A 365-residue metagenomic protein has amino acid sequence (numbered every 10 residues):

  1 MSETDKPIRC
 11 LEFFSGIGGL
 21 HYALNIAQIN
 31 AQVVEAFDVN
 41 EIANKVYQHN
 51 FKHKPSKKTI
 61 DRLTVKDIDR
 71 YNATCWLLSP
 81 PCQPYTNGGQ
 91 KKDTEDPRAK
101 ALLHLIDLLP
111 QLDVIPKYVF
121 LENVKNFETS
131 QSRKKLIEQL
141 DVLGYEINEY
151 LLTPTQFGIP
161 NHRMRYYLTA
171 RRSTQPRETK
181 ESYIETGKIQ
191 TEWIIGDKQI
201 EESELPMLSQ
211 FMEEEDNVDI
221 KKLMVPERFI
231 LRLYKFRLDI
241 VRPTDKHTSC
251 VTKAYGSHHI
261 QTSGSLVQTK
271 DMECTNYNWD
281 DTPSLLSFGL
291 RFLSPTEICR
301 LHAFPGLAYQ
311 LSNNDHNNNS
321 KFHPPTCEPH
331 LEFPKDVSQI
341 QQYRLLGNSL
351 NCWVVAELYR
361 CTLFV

Functional and structural regions predicted by a protein language model:
S2-I115, K125-Q131, K135: Core alpha/beta nucleotide-donor-binding catalytic domains of modification enzymes
E12, E122, E297: Acidic-residue sensor for enzyme active/binding pockets
A23, V46, H104, K135 (+3 more regions): Amphipathic alpha-helical segments that form well-ordered structural scaffolds and often line/cohere around active
I26, H49, E138, P154 (+2 more regions): Ordered, helix-dominated protein-protein interaction surfaces in large eukaryotic regulatory proteins
V65-A73, Y85-H258, G264-C274: Class I S-adenosyl-L-methionine
D219-V365: C-terminal target-recognition/interaction regions appended to catalytic cores
